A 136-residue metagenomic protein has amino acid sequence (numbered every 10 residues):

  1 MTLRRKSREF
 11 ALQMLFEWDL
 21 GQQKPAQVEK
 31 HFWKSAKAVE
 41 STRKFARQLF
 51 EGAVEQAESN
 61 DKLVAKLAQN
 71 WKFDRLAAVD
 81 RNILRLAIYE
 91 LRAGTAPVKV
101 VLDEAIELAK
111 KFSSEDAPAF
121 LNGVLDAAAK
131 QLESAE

Functional and structural regions predicted by a protein language model:
M1-E136: N-terminal interaction/assembly modules
